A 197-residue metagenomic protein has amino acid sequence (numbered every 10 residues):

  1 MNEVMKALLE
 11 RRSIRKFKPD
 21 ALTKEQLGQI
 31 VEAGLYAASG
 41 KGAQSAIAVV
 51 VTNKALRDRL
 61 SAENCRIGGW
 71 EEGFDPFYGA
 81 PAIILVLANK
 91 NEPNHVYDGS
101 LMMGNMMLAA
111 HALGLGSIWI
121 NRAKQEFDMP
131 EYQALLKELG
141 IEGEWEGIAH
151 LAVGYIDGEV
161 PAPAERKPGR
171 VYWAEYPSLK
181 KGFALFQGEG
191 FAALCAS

Functional and structural regions predicted by a protein language model:
M1-S197: Acidic, surface-exposed loops and disordered segments
